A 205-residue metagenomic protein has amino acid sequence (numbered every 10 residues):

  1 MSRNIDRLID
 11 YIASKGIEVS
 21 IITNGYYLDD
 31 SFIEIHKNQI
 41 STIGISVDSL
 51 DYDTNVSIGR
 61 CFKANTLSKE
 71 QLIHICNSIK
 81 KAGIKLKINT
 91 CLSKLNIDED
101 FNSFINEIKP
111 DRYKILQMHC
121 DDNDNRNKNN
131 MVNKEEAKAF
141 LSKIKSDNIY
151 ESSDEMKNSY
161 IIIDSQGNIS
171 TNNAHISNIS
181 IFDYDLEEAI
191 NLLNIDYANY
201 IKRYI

Functional and structural regions predicted by a protein language model:
M1-T42, V47-D53, A64-Q71, N89-N102: Canonical radical SAM enzyme core domain
Y52-Q166, S170, A174, I179-L192 (+1 more regions): Radical SAM enzyme [4Fe-4S]-AdoMet core and its adjacent flexible, acidic and glycine-rich loops/tails across
I195: Short, non-ligating residues that shape and space the ligands of small metal-coordination modules and catalytic
